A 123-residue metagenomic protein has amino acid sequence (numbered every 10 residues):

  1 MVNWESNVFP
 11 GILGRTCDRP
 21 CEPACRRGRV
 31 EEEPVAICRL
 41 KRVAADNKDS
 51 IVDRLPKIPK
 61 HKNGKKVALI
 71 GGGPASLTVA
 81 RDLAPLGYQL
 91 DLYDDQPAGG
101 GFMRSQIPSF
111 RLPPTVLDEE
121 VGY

Functional and structural regions predicted by a protein language model:
M1-K62, V121-Y123: Glycine/serine-rich phosphate-binding loop and adjoining beta1-alpha1 elements at the start of nucleotide-handling
M1-V2, R29, E33-C38, G72-Y123: Beta1-alpha1 glycine-rich phosphate/pyrophosphate-binding loop at the start of Rossmann-like nucleotide-binding domains
N7, G64-K65, S105-I107: A short, structure-level motif marking secondary-structure boundaries and short turns
H61-A75: Beta1/beta-strand and adjacent pyrophosphate-binding region of the FAD-binding site in flavoprotein oxidoreductases
